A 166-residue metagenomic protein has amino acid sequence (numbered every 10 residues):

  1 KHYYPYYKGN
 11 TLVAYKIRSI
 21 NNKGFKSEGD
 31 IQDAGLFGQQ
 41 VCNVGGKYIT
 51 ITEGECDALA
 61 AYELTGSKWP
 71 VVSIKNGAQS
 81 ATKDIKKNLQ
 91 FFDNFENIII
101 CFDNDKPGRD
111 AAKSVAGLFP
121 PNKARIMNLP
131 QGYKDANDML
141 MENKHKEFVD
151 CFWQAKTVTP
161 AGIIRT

Functional and structural regions predicted by a protein language model:
K1-F95: Phosphate-handling DNA/RNA-contact segment within nucleic-acid enzymes
K1-H2, S114-F119, R125, G132-R165: Short, small/acidic-rich helices and loops at N termini and domain boundaries of DNA replication/processing enzymes
N10, I100, A136: A residue-level signal for conserved active-site and pocket-lining positions in enzyme catalytic cores
I49-I51, F95-P107, N128: Acidic beta-strand-to-loop metal/phosphate-binding motif
C56, G77-T82, F102-K113: Acidic, metal-coordinating catalytic cores used for nucleic-acid/nucleotide bond scission and strand-transfer chemistry
A60-E63, D110-S114, D135-A136: Phosphate- and divalent-cation-binding pockets in alpha/beta enzyme and binding domains that engage nucleotide-derived
V71-Q79, N122-Y133: RNase H-like polynucleotidyl transferase catalytic core
K86-L89, A112-G117: Short amphipathic alpha-helical segments and helix-helix/interface helices
